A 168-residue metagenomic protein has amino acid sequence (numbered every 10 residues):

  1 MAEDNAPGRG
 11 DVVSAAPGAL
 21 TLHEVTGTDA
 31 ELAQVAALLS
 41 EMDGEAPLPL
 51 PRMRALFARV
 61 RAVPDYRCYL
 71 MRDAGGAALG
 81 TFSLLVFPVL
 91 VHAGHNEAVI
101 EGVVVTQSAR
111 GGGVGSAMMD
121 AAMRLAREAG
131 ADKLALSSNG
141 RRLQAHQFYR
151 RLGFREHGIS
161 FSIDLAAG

Functional and structural regions predicted by a protein language model:
A19-V35: A short beta-loop-alpha structural element at the N-terminal edge of CoA-dependent acyl/N-acetyltransferase catalytic
L20, G76-T81, A98: Glycine-rich phosphate/pyrophosphate-binding loop shared by adenosine-nucleotide-utilizing enzymes
H23, A36-A58: Conserved GNAT-fold acetyl-CoA-binding loop/helix
A58-L70, V99, R155: A short helix-loop-beta-strand connector motif used in the catalytic cores of GNAT acetyltransferases and, in some
L70, A77-V86, V104: Conserved beta-strand in the GNAT
G102-V105, G111-R124, Q147, R151: Conserved acetyl-CoA-binding loop-helix of GNAT-fold acetyltransferases
M119, A126-S138: Conserved GNAT acetyl-CoA-binding A-motif
A135-A145, S162-A166: Conserved beta-strand-loop-alpha-helix junction that forms the acyl-donor binding cleft
